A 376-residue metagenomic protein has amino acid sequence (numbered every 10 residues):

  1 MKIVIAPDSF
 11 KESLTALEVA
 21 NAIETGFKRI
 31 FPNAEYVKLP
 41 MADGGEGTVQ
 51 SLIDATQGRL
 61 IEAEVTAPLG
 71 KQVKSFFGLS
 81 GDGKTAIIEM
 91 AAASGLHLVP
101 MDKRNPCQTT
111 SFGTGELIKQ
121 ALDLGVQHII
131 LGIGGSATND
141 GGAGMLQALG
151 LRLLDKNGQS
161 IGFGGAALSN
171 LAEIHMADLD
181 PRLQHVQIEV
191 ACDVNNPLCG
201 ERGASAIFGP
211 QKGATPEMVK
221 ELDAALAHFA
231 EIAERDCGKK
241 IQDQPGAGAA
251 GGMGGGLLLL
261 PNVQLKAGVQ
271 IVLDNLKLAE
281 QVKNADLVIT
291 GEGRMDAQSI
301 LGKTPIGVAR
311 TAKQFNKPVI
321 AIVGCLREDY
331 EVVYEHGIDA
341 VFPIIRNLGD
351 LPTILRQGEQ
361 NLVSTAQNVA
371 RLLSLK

Functional and structural regions predicted by a protein language model:
K2-I133, A137-K376: N-terminal loops that bind phosphate or other acidic moieties and the adjacent beta-alpha structural core
